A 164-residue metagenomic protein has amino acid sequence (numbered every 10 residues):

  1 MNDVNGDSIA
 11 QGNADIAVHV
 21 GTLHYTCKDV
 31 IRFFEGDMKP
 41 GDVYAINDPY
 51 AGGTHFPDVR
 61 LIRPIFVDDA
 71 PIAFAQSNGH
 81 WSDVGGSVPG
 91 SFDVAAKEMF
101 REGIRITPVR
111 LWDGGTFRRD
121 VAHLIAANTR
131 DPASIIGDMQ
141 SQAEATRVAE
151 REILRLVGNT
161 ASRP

Functional and structural regions predicted by a protein language model:
M1-G52, A161-P164: Gly/Pro-rich turn-and-neighbor structural signature
D3-N5, V67-A70: Short acidic-glycine loop/turn motifs at beta-strand connectors
V18-Y25, P57-R60, G79, R101-I104 (+2 more regions): Conserved active-site and cofactor/substrate-binding residues in soluble primary-metabolism enzymes
A45-D48, F56-I62: GAF sensory domains
G52-D58, V84-G85: Short, Lys/Arg- and Gly-enriched loop/turn segments at beta-strand edges
D58-D68, Q76: A short, hydrophobic, proline-anchored segment that marks a local hinge/packing element in signaling and regulatory
P71-N128: Gly/Pro-rich active-site capping loops and adjacent beta-alpha segments that organize cofactor/substrate pockets
R105-P164: N-terminal leader/propeptide and maturation segments of large enzyme subunits in energy/redox metabolism and hydrolases
